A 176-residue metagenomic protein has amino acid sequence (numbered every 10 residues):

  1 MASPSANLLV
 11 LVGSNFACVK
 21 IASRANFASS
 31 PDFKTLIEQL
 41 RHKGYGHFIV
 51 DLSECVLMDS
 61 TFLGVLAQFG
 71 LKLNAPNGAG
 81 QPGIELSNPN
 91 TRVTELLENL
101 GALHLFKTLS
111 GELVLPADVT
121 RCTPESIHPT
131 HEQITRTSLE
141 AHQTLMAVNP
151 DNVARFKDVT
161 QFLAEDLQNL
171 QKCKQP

Functional and structural regions predicted by a protein language model:
P4-T35: STAS-typified acidic loop motif
N7-V10, L40-H42, V65, L115: Short hydrophobic/aromatic-rich motifs at helix boundaries and adjacent loops
V10-S14, G44-H47, G70, D118: Short amphipathic alpha-helical segments, especially helix-boundary/capping motifs
F27-F106: Amphipathic alpha-helical interaction surfaces in cytosolic regulatory modules
V93, K107-P124: Long, charge-dense
P116-L170: Charged/polar low-complexity intrinsically disordered segments, enriched in acidic residues
K172-P176: Short acidic DE-rich linear segments
